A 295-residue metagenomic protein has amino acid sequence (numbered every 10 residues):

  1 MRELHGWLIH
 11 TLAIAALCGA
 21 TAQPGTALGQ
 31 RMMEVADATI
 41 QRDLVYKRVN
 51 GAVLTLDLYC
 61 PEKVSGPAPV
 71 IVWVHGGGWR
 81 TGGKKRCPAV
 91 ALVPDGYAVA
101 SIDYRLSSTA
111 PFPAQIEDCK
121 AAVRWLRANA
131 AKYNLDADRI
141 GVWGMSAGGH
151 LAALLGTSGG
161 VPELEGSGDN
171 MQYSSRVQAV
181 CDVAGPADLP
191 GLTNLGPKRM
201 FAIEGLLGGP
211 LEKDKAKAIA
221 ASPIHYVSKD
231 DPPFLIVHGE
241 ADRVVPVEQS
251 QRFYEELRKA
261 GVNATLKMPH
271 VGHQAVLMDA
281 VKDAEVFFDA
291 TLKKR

Functional and structural regions predicted by a protein language model:
G25-S65: N-terminal cap/lid segment of alpha/beta-hydrolase-fold proteins
M33-A36, G191-Y226, P232, K259: Mobile cap/lid helix-loop segments that gate and shape the active-site cleft of serine hydrolases
P67-G76: Short beta-strand element of the alpha/beta-hydrolase
K84-S101: Short amphipathic alpha-helix adjacent to the substrate-entry channel of hydrolases
A121-L195: Primarily recognizes the serine-hydrolase "nucleophile elbow" in alpha/beta-hydrolase and SGNH/GDSL folds
I236-H238, D242: Short beta-strand/loop motif that positions the catalytic acidic residue of the alpha/beta-hydrolase fold
R243-R252, V276: Conserved alpha/beta-hydrolase "acid-adjacent" motif
R258-Q274: Catalytic histidine neighborhood in serine/cysteine hydrolases with alpha/beta-hydrolase-type architecture
